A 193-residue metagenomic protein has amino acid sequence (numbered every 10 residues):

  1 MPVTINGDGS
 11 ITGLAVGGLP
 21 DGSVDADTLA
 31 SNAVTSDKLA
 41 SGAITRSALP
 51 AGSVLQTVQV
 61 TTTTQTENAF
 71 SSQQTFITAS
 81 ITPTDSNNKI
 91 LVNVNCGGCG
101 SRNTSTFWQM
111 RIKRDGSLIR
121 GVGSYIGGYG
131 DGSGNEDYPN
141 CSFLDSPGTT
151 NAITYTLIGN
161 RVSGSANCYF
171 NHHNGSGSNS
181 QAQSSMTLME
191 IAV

Functional and structural regions predicted by a protein language model:
M1-T75: Fibrous stalk/shaft segments of extracellular and virion attachment machinery
T61-Q65, A69, S80-A152, T156-V193: Terminal beta-strand-rich extracellular "head" domains that mediate receptor/glycan or other ligand binding
